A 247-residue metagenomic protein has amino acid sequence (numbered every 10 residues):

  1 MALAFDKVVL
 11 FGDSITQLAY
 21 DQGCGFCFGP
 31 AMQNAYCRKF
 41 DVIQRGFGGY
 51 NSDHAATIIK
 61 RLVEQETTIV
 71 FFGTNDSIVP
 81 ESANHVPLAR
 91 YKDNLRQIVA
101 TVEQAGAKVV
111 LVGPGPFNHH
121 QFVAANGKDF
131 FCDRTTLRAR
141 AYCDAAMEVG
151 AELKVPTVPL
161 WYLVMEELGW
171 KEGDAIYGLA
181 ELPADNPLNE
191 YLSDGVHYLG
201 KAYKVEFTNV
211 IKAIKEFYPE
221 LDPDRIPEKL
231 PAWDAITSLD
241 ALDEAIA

Functional and structural regions predicted by a protein language model:
M1-G48, S52-E66, K171, P219-P223 (+1 more regions): Serine-esterase "nucleophile elbow" of acetyl-processing enzymes
A2-K7, E148, E152-K154, M165-E167 (+1 more regions): Conserved catalytic region of serine esterases and O-acyltransferases that act on ester linkages in lipids
L10, V70, L111-V112: Structural beta-sheet core signal
Q44-G46, G113, P159-Y162: Residue-level recognition of beta-strand->loop/alpha-helix junctions
S77-A89, D129-T135: Surface-exposed cleft-lining segments at the edges of enzyme active sites
R90-D93, Q97-A100, Q104, A141-E148: Alpha-helical scaffolding segments of alpha/beta enzyme cores, especially the outer helices of TIM-barrel or partial
E103-V109, V155: A short helix->loop->beta-strand "cap" motif at the edges of active sites that frequently abuts
H119-Y162, G200: Substrate-gating cap/lid alpha-helix
